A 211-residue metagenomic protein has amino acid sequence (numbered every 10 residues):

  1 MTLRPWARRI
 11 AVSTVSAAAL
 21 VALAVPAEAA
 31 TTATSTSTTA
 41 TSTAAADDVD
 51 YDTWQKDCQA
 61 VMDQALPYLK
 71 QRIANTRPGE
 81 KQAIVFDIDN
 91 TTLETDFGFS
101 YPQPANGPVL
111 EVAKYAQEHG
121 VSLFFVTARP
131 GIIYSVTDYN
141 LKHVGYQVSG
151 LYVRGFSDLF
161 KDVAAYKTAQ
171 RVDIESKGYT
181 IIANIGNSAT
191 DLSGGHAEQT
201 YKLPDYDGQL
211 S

Functional and structural regions predicted by a protein language model:
T2-F86: Non-catalytic pre-domain segments flanking phosphatase-related domains
T32, V121, Y134-S211: C-terminal cap/substrate-recognition subdomain and adjoining C-terminal extension of metal-dependent phosphatase-like
T41-Y51, F86, L93-D96, H119-V121 (+1 more regions): Acidic/histidine-rich, surface-exposed loop or edge segments in extracytoplasmic proteins
D47-C58, F97-Q103, F124-P130, S157-K161: Second-shell loop/turn segments in exported
D63, P67, G107-K114, S135-Y139 (+1 more regions): Solvent-exposed, polar/charged alpha-helical surfaces in well-ordered, non-transmembrane soluble domains, broadly
I73-Q82, L123-R129, L151-V153, I182-I185: Surface-exposed patches in mature extracellular/periplasmic domains of secreted proteins
E80-F99, F125: Asp-based phosphoryl-transfer active-site loop
F99-L123, G131-S135: Short, acidic loop-to-helix structural element flanking the phosphoryl-transfer center in phosphate-processing enzymes
